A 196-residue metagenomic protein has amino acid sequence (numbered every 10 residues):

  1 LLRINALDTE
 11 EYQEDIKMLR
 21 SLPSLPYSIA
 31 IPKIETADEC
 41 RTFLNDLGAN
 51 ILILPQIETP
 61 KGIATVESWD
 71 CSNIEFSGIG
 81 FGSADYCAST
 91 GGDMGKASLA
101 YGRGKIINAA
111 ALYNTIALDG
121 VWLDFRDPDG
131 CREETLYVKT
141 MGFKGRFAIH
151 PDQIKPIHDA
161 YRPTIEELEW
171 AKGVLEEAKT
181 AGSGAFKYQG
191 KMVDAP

Functional and structural regions predicted by a protein language model:
L1-P196: Expand to "…catalyze enediolate/carbanion chemistry for C-C bond making/breaking, isomerization, decarboxylation
